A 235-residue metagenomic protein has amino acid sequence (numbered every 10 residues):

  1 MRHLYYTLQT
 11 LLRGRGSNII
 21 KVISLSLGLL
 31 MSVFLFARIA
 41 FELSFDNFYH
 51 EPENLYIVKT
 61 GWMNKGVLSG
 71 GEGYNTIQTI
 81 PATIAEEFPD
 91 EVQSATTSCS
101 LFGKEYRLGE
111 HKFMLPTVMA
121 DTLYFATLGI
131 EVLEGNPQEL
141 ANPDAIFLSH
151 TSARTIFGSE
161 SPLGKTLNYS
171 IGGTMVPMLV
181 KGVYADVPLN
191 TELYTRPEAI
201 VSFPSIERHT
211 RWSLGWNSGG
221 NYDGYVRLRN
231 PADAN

Functional and structural regions predicted by a protein language model:
M1-Y5: Short, membrane-interfacial amphipathic segments enriched in basic
Y6, R13-L43, E53: Short, strongly hydrophobic transmembrane alpha-helices
S24, I57-K59, T96-T97, F147 (+1 more regions): Short beta-strand segments
L35-K104, S213, N217-P231: Membrane-proximal extracellular/periplasmic loop immediately following the first transmembrane helix
V67-Q78, H111-L115, L140-D144, V187-E198 (+1 more regions): Solvent-exposed, non-transmembrane alpha-helical starts
E91, H111, G172-V176: Short acidic/polar mixed-charge low-complexity motifs
A120-E134, I146-N235: Mid-to-C-terminal secondary-structure elements that act as membrane-proximal/extracytoplasmic interface segments
